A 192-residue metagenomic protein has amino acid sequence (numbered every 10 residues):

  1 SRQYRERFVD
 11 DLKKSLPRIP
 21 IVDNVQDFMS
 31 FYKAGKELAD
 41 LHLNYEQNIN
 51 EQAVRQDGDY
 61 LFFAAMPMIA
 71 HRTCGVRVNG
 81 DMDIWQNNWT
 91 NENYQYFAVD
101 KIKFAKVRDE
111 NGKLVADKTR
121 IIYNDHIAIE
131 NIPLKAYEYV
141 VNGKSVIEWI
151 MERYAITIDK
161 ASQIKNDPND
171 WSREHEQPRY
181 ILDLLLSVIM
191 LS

Functional and structural regions predicted by a protein language model:
R2-S192: Sequence-level detector for compositionally biased, low-complexity segments
